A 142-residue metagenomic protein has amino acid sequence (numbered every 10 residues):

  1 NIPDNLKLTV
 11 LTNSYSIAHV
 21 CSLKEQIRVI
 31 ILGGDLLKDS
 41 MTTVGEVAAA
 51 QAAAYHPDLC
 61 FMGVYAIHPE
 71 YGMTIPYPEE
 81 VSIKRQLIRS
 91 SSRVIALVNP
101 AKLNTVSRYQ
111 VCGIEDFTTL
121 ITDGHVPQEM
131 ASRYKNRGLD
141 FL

Functional and structural regions predicted by a protein language model:
N1-L6, C21-E25: Active-site catalytic pocket residues across diverse enzymes, especially alpha/beta-hydrolases
N5-V10, F117-T119: Short active-site oxyanion
N13: Active-site catalytic microenvironments in core metabolic enzymes, especially phosphate/sugar-handling
S16-L142: Conserved phosphate- and dinucleotide-binding cores of soluble alpha/beta proteins, encompassing both enzyme active
